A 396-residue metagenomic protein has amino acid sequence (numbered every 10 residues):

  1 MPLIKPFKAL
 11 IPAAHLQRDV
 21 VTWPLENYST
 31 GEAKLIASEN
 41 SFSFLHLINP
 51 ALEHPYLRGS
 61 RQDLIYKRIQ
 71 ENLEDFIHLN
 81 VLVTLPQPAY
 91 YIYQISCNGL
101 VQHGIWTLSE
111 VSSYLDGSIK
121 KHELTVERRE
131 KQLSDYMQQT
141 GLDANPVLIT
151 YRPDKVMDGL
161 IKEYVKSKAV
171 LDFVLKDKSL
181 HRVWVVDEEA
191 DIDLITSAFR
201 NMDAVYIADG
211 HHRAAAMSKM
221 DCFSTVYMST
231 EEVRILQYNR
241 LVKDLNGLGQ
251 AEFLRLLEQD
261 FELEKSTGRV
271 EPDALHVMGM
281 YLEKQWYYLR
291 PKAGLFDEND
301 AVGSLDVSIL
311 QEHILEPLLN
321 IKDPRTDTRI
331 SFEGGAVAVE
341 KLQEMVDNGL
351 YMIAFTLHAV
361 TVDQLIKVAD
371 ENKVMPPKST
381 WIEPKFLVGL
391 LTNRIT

Functional and structural regions predicted by a protein language model:
M1-T396: Surface-exposed, charge/polar-rich loops and edge strands
